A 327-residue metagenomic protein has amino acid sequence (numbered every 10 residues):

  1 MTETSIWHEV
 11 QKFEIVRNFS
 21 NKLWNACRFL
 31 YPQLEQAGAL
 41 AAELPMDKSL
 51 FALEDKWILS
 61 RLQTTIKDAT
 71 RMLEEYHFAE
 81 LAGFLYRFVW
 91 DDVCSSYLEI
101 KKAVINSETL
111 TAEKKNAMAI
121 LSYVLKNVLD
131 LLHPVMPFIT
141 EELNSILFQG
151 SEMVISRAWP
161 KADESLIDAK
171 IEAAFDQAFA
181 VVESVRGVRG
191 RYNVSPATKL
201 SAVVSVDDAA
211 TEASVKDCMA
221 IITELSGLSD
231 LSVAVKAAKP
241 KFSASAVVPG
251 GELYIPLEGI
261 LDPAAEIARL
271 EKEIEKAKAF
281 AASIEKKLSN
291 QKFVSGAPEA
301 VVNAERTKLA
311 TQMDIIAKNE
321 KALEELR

Functional and structural regions predicted by a protein language model:
T2-R327: Feature 926 captures the class I aminoacyl-tRNA synthetase adenylation module centered on the KMSKS loop
